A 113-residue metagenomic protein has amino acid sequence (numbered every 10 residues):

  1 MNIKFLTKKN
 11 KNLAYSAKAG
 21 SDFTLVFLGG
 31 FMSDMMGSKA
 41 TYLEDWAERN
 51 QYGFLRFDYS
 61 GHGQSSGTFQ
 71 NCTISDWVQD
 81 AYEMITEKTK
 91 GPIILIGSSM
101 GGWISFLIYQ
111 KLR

Functional and structural regions predicted by a protein language model:
M1-F23: N-terminal cap/lid segment of alpha/beta-hydrolase-fold proteins
D22-G30: Short beta-strand element of the alpha/beta-hydrolase
F31-E44: The serine-hydrolase catalytic nucleophile loop
Y42-S66: Conserved alpha/beta-hydrolase
N71-K88: Alpha/beta-hydrolase active-site loop
I93-I94: Residue in the alpha/beta-hydrolase core beta-strand immediately N-terminal to the catalytic nucleophile
G97-S105: Gly/Ala-rich beta-loop-alpha elbow adjacent to hydrolase catalytic centers
L107-K111: Active-site signature of alpha/beta-hydrolase-fold catalytic machinery across serine- and Asp/Cys-nucleophile hydrolases
